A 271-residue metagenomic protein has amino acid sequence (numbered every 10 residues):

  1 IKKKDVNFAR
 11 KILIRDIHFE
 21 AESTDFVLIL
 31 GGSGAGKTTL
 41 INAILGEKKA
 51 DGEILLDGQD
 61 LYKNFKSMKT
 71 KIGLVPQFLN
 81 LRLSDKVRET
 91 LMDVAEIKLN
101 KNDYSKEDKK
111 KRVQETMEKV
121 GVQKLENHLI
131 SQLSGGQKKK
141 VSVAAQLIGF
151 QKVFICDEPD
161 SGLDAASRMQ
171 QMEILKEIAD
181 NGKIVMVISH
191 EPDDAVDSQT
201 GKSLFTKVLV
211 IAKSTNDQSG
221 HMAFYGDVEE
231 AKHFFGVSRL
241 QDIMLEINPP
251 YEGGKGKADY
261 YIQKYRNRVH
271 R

Functional and structural regions predicted by a protein language model:
I1-K2, V6-R10, I17-H18, G32 (+6 more regions): Topological signature of polytopic alpha-helical transporters
G46, G52-Y62, M68: Conserved ABC transporter NBD signature motif
F78, L83-N100: Q-loop/switch helix immediately C-terminal to the Walker
M92, E107-L125: Conserved ABC ATPase "signature" region
L129-L133: Conserved ABC ATPase signature
Q146-L147: ABC ATPase C-loop
F154-E158: Catalytic Walker B motif of ABC-type/P-loop ATPase nucleotide-binding domains
A165-S167: Helix N-cap at the start of a conserved alpha-helix in ABC-type nucleotide-binding domains
